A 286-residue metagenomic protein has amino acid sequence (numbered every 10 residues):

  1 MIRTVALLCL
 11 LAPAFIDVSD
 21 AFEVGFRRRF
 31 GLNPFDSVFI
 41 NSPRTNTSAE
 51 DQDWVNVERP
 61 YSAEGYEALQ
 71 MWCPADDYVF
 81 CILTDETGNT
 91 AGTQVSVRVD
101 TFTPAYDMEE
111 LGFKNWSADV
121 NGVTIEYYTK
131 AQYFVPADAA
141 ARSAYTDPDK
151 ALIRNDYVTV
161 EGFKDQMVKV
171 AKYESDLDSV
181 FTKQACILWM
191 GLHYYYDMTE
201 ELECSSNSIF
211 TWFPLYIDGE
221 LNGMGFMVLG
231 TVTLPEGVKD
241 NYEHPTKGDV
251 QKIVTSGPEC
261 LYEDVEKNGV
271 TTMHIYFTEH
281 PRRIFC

Functional and structural regions predicted by a protein language model:
M1-R3, C286: A positional/structural detector of protein chain ends, strongest at the extreme C-terminus and weakly at the extreme
R3-A21: Cleavable N-terminal signal peptides of Sec/SRP-targeted secreted and luminal proteins
S19-C286: Primary mode marks residue(s) on the alpha4-beta5-alpha5 output face of response regulator receiver
